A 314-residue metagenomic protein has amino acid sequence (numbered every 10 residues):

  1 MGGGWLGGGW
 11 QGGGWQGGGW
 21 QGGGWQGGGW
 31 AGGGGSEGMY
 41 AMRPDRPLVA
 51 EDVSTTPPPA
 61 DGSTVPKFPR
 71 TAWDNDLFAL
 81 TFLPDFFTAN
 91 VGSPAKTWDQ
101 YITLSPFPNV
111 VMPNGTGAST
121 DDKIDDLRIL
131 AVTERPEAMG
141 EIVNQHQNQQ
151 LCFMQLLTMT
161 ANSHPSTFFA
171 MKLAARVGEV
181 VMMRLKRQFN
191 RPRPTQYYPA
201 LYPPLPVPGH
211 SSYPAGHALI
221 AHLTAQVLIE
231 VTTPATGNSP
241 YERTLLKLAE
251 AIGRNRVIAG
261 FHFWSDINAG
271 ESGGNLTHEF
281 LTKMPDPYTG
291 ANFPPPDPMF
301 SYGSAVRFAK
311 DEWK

Functional and structural regions predicted by a protein language model:
M1-A259, F280-P285, G290-W313: Hydrophobic alpha-helical bundle signature of multipass membrane enzymes
H262-A269: Short acidic/histidine-rich active-site segments
N275-T277: Catalytic phosphate/nucleotide-handling subdomain of diverse soluble enzymes
